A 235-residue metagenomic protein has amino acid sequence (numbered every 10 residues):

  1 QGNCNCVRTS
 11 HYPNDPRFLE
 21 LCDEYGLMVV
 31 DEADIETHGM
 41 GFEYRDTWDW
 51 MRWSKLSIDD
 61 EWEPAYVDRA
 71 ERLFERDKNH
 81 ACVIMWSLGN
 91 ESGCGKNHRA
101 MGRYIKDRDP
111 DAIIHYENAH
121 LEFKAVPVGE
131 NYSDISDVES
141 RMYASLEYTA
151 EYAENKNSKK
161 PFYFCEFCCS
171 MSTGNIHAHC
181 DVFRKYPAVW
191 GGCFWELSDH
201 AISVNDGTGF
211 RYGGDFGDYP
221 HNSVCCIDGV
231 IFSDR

Functional and structural regions predicted by a protein language model:
Q1-R235: Extended substrate-binding grooves/exosites of carbohydrate-active enzymes
